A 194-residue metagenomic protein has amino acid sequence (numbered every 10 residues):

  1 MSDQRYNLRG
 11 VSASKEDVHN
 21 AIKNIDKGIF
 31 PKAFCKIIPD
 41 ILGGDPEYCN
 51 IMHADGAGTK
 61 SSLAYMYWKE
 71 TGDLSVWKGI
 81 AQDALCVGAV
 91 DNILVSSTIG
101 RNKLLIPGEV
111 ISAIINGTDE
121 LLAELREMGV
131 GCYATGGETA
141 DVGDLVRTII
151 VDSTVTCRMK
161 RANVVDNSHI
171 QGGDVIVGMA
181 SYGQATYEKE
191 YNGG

Functional and structural regions predicted by a protein language model:
M1-G194: Helix-biased detector of long, well-ordered alpha-helical tracts
